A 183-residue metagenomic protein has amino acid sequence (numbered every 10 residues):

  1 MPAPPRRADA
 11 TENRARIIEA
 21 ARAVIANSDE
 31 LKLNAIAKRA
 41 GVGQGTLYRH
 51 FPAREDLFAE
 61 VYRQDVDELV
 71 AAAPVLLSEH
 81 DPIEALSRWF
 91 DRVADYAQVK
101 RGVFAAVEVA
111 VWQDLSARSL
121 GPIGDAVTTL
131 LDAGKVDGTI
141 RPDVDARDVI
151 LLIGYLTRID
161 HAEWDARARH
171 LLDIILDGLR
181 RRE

Functional and structural regions predicted by a protein language model:
M1-N27, L31-R39: Basic, helix-initiating cap at the start of DNA-binding domains
N27-E30, Y48-F58: HTH DNA-binding helix-turn interface
A35, E55-D56, E84, A105: Residue-level preference for short helical/loop micro-motifs built around acidic side chains
G45: Key DNA-contact positions within bacterial/archaeal DNA-binding proteins
R63-V70: Short, basic, alpha-helical segments at the C-terminal edge of helix-turn-helix-like DNA-binding modules
P74, H80-E183: An extended, acidic
